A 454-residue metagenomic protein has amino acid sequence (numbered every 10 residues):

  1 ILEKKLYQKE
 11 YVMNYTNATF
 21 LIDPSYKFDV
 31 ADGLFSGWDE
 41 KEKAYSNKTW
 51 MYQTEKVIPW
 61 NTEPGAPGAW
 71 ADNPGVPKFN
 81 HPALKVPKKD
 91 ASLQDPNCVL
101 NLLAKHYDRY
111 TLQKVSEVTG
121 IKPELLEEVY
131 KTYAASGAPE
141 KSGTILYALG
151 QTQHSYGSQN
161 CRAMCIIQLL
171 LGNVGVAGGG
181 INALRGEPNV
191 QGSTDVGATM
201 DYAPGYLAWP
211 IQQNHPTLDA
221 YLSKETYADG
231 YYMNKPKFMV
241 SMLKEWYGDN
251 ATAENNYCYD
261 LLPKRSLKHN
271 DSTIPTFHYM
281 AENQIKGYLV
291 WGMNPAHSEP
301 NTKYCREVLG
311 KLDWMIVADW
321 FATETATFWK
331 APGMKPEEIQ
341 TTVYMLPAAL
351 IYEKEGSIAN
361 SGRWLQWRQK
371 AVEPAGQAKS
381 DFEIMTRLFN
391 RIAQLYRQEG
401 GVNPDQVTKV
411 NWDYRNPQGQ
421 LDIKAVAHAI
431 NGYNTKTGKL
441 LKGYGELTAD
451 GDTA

Functional and structural regions predicted by a protein language model:
L2-S136, Y227, M385, R391: Long, well-ordered, tryptophan-enriched scaffold segments
E3-Y7, A135, L169-V176, K311-W314 (+3 more regions): Short, well-ordered loop/turn and helix-capping segments at boundaries between secondary-structure elements and domains
N14-A18, T132-Y133, A148-G150, G180-Q191 (+1 more regions): A glycine-rich phosphate-binding loop feature that marks nucleotide/adenosyl-phosphate handling sites
G33-L34, E42, T49-M51, E55-W60 (+9 more regions): Beta-sheet entry/capping signal
P77-P87, V99-L102, E117, L169-E355 (+1 more regions): Extended redox/cofactor-interaction regions of prokaryotic respiratory oxidoreductases
S92-P96, D108-Q113, L146-Q151, W364-P374: Flexible glycine/proline-enriched surface loops and loop-helix/loop-strand junctions
K105-H106, E127-T144, I274-K286: Glycine-rich phosphate/diphosphate-binding loops that line cofactor/substrate pockets in enzymes
G356, R363-T453: Long, C-terminal catalytic modules of enzymes
